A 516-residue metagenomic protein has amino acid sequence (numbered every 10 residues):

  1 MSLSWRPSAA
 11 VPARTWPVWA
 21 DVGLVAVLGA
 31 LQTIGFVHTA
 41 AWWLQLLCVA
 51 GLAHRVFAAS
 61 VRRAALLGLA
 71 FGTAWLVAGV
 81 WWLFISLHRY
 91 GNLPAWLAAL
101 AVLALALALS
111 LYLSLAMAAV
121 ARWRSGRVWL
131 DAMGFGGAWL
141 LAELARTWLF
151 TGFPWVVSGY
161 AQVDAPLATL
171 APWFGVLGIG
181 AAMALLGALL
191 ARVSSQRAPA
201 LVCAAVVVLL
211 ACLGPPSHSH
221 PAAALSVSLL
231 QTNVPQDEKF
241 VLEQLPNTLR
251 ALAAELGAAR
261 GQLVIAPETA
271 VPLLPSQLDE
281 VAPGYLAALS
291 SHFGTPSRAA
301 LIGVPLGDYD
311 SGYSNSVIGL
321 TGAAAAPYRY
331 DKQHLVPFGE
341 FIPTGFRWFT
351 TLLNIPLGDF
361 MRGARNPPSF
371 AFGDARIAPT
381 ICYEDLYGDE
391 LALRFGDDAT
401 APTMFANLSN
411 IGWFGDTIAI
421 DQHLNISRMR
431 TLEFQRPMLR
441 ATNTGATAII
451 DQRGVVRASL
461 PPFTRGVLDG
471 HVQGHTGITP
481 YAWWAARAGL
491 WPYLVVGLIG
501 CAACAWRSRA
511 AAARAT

Functional and structural regions predicted by a protein language model:
M1-P7, Q262, T269: Intrinsically disordered, low-complexity proline-rich regions
S2-P216, L408, D416, T442-N443 (+3 more regions): Membrane-embedded alpha-helical bundles of multi-pass enzymes that act on lipidic or dolichyl-linked glycan substrates
P216-A488: Soluble catalytic domains of enzymes that build or remodel membrane lipids, polysaccharides, and related
